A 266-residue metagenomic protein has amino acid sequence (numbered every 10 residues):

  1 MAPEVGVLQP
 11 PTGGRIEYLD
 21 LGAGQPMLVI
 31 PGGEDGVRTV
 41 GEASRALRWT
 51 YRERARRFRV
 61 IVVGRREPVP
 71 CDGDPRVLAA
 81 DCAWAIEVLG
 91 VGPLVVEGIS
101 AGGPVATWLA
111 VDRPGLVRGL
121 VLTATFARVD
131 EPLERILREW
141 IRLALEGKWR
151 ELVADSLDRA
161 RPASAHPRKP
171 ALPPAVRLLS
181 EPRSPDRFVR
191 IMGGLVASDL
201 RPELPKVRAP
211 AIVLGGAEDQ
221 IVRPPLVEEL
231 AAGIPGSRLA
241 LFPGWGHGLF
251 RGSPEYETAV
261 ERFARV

Functional and structural regions predicted by a protein language model:
V7-P70: Conserved HGGG/HGGXW glycine-rich cap/lid loop of the alpha/beta-hydrolase fold
V77-L94: Conserved acidic catalytic loop of the alpha/beta-hydrolase fold
G98-G102, A106: Gly/Ala-rich beta-loop-alpha elbow adjacent to hydrolase catalytic centers
T107, V111, R118-G147, R187: Flexible "cap/lid" loop of the alpha/beta hydrolase fold
E131-E134, R150-V196, E203: Conserved alpha/beta-hydrolase catalytic His-Asp/Glu region
V207, V213-G215, D219: Short beta-strand/loop motif that positions the catalytic acidic residue of the alpha/beta-hydrolase fold
Q220-L226: Conserved alpha/beta-hydrolase "acid-adjacent" motif
W245-E257: Catalytic histidine-centered segment of alpha/beta-hydrolase-like enzymes
